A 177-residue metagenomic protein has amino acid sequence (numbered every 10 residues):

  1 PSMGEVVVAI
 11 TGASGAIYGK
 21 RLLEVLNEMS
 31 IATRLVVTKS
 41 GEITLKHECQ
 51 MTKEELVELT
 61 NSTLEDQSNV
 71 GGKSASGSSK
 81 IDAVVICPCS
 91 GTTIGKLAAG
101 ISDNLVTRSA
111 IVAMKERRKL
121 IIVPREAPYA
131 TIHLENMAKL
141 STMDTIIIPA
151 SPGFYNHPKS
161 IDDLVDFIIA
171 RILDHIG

Functional and structural regions predicted by a protein language model:
S2-I121, A127-G177: A cross-family phosphate/adenosyl-ligand binding-site feature
